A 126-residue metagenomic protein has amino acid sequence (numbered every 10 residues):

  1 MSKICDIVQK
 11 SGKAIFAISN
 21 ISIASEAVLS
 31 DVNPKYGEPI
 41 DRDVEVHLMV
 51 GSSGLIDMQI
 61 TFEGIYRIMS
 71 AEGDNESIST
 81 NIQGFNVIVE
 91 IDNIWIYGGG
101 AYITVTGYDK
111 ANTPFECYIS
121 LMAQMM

Functional and structural regions predicted by a protein language model:
M1-I15, M125-M126: Short, intrinsically disordered N-terminal pre-domain segments
G12-S53: Extracellular ectodomain segments of secreted/surface proteins
T61-N75: Change to "...patches in solvent-exposed regions of secreted, membrane-anchored, or virion-exposed structural
Q83-E90: Aromatic sugar-binding surface patches on proteins that engage polysaccharides or sugar-phosphate polymers
N93-G99: Surface-exposed, short loops/turns at beta-strand junctions within beta-sandwich domains
G100-G107: A short beta-strand micro-motif common to beta-rich folds, especially ectodomain repeats
K110-N112: Short, solvent-exposed loop/turn segments at the edges of extracellular beta-sandwich modules
F115-M122: Edge beta-strands of extracellular beta-sandwich domains
